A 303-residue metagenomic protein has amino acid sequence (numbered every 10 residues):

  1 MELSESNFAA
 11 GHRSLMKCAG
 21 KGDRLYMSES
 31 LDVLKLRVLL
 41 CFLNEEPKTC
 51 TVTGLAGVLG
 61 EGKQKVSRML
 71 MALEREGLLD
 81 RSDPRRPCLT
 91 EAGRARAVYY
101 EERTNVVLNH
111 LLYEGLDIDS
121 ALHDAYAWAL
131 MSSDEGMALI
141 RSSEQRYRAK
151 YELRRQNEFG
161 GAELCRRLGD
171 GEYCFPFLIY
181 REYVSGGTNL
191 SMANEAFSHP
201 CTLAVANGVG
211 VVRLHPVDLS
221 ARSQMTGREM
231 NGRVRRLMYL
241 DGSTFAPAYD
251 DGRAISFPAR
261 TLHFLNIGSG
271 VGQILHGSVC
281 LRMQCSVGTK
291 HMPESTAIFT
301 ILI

Functional and structural regions predicted by a protein language model:
F8-V38: Short alpha-helical segments that sit at the start of domains
K48-V58: Short acidic, hydrophobic short linear motifs in intrinsically disordered regions
G60-E61, P84, L116: The short coil/loop that forms the "turn" connecting the two helices of the helix-turn-helix
Q64: Key DNA-contact positions within bacterial/archaeal DNA-binding proteins
E74-S82: A short, conserved structural fragment
R85-R103: Basic, amphipathic "hinge/linker" alpha-helix immediately C-terminal to the N-terminal HTH DNA-binding motif
N105-E144: Amphipathic alpha-helical dimerization/coiled-coil segments that flank or bridge DNA-binding/regulatory modules
F159-V211, H215-I303: N-terminal soluble domains immediately following signal/targeting peptides that reside in extracytoplasmic
